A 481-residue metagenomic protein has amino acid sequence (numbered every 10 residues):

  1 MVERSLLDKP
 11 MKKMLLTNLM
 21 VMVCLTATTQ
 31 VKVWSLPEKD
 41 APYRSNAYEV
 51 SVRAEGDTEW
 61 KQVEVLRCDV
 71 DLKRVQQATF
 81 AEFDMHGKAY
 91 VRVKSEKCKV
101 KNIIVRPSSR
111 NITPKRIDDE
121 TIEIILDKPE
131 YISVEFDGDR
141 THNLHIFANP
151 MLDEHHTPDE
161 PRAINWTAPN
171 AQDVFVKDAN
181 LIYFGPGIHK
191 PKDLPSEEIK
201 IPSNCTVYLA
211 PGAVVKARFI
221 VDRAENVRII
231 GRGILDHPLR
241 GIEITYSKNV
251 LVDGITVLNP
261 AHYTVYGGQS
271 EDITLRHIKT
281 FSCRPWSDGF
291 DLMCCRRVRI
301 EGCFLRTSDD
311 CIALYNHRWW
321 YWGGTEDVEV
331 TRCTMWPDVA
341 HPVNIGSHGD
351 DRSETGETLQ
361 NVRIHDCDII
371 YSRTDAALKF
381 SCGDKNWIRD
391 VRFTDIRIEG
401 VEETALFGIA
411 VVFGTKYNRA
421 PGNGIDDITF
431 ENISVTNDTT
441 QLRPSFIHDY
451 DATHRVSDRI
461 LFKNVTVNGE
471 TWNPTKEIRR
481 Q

Functional and structural regions predicted by a protein language model:
V2-R4, D8-M14: Positively charged n-region of N-terminal signal peptides that target proteins for export
M14-N18, G424: Alpha-helical transmembrane segments
L19-T28: Hydrophobic h-region of N-terminal signal peptides that target proteins for export in Gram-negative bacteria
T29-S203, V214-A217, R223-N226, I234-L239 (+2 more regions): Extracellular "leader-to-stem" segments immediately downstream of a signal peptide or signal-anchor in secreted/lumenal
I124-L126, H189-T206, V214-I230, D236-V250 (+6 more regions): Extracellular beta-strand-rich solenoid/capping regions of secreted or surface-exposed proteins that bind or remodel
N204-T206, P211, E225-L235, K248-N259 (+7 more regions): Right-handed parallel beta-helix
D236-E243, N259-Y263, R284-D291, T307-Y321 (+4 more regions): Extracellular beta-strand/beta-solenoid scaffold signature
T374-Q481: Extracellular beta-rich repeat passengers
